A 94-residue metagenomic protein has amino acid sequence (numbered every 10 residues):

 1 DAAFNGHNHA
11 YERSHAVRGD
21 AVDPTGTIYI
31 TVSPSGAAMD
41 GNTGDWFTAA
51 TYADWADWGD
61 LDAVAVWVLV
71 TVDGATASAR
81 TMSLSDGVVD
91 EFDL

Functional and structural regions predicted by a protein language model:
D1-A2, N8-L94: Metal-dependent phosphoesterase/phosphodiesterase active-site architecture
